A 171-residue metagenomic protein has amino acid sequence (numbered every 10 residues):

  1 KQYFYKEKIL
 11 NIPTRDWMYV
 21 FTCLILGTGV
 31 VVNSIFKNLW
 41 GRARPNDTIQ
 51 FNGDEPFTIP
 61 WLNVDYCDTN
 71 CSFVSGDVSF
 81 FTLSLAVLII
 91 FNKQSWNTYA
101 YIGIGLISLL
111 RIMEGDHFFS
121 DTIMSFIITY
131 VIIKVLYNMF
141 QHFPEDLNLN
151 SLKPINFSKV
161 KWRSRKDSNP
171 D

Functional and structural regions predicted by a protein language model:
Q2-L39: Interfacial segments of alpha-helical transmembrane regions
Y3-K8, I35, L39-R44, S95 (+2 more regions): Membrane-interfacial segments
V20, L24-I25, F51, S125-F126: Alpha-helical transmembrane segments of multi-pass membrane proteins, especially transporters and channels
G27, V31-V32, F36-G41, I89 (+1 more regions): Membrane-water interface at transmembrane helix exits
S34, N38, D47, T82-L83 (+1 more regions): Generic hydrophobic alpha-helical membrane-span motif
L39-C67: Membrane-interface interhelical connector segments
P56-W162: Membrane-embedded catalytic cores of phosphoryl/pyrophosphoryl-handling enzymes
